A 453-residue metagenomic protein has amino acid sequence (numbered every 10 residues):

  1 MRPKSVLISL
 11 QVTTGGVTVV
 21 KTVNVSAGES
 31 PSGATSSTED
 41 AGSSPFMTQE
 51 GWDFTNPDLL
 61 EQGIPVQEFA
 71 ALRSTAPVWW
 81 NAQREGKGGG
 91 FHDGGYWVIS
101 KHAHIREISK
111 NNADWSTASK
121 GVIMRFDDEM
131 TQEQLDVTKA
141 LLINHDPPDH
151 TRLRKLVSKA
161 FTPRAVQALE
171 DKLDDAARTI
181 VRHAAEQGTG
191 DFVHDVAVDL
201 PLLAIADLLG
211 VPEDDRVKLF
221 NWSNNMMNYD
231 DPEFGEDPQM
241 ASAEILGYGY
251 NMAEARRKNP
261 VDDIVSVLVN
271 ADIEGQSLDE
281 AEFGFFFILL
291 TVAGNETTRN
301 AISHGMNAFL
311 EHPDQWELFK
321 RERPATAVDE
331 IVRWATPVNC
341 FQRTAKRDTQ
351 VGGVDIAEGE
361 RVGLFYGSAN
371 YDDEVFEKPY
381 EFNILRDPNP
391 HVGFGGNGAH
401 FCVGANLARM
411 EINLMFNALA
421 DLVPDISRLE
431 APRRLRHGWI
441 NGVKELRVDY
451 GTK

Functional and structural regions predicted by a protein language model:
R2, V6-K453: Cytochrome P450
